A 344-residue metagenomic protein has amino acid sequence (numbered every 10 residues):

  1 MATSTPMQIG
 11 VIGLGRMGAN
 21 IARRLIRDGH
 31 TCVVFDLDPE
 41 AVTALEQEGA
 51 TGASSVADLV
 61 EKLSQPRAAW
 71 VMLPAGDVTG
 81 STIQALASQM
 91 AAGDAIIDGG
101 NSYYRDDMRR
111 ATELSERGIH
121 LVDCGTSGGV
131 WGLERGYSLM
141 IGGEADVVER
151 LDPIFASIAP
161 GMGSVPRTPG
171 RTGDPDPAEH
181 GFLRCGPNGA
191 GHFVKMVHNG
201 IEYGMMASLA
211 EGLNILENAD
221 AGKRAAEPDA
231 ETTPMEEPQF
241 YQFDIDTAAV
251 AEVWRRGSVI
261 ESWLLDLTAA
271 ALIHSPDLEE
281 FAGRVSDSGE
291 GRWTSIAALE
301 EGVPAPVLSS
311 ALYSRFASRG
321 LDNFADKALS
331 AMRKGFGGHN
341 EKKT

Functional and structural regions predicted by a protein language model:
M1-A68, G93, V130-L133, K334: NAD(P)+-binding Rossmann beta1-loop-alpha1 motif at the extreme N-terminus of oxidoreductases
A53-S54, D98, E116, H120-C124 (+3 more regions): General beta-strand structural signal in soluble alpha/beta enzymes
A57, A69-L86, Y103-D106: Beta-loop-alpha module in the N-terminal Rossmann-like domain of NAD(P)-dependent dehydrogenases, especially those
L73-A75, N101, T126, A159: Short glycine-/small-residue-rich Rossmann-like dinucleotide-binding loops
A95, G99-V148: Rossmann-fold NAD(P)-binding glycine/threonine-rich loop
M140, R150, M162-H339: Helical "substrate-binding/catalytic lid" subdomain of Rossmann-like NAD(P)-dependent dehydrogenases/reductases
D146-I158: Phosphate/pyrophosphate-binding betaalpha-module
